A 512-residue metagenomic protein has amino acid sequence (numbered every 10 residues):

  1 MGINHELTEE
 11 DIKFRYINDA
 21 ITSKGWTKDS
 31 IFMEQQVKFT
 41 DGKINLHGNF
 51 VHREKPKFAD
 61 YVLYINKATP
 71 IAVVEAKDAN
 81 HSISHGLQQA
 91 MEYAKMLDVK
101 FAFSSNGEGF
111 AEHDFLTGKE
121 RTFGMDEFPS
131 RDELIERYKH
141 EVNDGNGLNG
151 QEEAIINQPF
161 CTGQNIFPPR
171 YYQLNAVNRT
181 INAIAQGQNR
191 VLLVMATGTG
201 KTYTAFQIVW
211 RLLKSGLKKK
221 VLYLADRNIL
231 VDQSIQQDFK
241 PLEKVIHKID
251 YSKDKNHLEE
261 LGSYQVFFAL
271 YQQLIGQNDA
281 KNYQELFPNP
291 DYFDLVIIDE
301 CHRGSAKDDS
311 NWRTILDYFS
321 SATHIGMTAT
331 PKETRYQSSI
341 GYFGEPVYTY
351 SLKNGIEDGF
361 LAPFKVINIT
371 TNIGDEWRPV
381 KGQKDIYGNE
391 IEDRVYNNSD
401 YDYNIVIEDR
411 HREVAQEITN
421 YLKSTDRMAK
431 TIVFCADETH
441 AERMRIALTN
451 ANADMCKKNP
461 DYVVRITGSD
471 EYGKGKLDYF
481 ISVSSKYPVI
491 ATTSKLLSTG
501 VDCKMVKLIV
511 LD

Functional and structural regions predicted by a protein language model:
M1-K220, A225, I229-V245, G262-V266 (+2 more regions): ATP-dependent helicase/translocase motor core
N228, I249-H257, Y271-Q273, A436-E438 (+2 more regions): Conserved helicase motor
I229-K253, A447-C456: Conserved helix-turn-beta segment of the N-terminal RecA-like "Helicase ATP-binding" lobe in SF1/SF2 helicases
S263-Q277, S484-T499: Conserved two-lobed SF2 helicase motor
Q265, N397-T493: Conserved C-terminal RecA-like helicase domain
L286-I325: SF2 helicase catalytic motif II
Q337-A429: Interdomain helical connector at the RecA1-RecA2 junction of SF1/SF2 helicase-like NTPases
T492, L497-D512: A short beta-strand element within the Helicase C-terminal
